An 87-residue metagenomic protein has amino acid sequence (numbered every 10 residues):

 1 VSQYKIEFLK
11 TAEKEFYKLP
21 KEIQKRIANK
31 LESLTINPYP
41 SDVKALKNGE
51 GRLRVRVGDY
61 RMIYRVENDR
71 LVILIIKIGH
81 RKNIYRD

Functional and structural regions predicted by a protein language model:
V1-K25, P40, R56-Y60, R65-D87: Enriched for short, Lys/Arg-rich terminal
Q24, A28-E32: Short, well-structured alpha-helical segments
L31-V55: A short, surface-exposed loop/turn module that caps and links secondary-structure elements
